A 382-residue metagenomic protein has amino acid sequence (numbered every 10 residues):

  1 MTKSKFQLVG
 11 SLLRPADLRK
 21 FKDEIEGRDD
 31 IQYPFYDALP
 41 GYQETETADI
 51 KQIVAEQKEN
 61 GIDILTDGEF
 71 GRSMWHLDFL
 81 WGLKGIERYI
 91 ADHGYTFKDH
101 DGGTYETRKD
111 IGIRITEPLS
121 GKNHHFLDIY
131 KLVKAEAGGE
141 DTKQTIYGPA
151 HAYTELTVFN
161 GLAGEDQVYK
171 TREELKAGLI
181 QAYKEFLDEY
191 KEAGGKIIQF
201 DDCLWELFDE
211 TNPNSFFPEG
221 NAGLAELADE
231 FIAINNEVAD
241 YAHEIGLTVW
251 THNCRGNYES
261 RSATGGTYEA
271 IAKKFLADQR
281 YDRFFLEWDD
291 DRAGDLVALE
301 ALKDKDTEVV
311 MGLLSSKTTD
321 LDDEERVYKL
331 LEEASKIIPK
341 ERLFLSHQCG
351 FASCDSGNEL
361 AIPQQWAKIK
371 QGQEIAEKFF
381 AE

Functional and structural regions predicted by a protein language model:
M1-E382: Domain-level signal for soluble alpha/beta catalytic cores
